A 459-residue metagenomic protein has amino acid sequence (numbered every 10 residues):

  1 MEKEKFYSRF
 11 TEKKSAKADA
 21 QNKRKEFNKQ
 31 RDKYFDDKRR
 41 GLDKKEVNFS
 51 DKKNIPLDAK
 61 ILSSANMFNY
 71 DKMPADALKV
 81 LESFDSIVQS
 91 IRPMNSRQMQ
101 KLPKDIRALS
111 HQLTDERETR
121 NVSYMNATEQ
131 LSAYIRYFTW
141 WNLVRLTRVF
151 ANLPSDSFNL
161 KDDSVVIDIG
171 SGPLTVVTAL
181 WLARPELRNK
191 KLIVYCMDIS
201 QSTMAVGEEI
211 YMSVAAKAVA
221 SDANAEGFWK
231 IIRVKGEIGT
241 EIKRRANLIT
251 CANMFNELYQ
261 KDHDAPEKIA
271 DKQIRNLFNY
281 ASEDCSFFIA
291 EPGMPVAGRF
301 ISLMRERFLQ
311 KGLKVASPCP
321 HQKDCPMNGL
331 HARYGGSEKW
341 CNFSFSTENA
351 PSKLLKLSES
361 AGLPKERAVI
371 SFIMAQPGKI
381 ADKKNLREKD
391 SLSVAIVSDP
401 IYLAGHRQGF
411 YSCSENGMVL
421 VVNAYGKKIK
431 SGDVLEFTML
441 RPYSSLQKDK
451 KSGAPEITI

Functional and structural regions predicted by a protein language model:
E4-K17, K23-R120: N-terminal auxiliary segments of SAM/dcSAM-dependent transferases
R120-D156: Class I SAM-dependent methyltransferase Rossmann-like catalytic core, especially the SAM/SAH-binding loop
P173-N189: Conserved SAM-binding loop of SAM-dependent methyltransferases across substrates and taxa, primarily the Class I
V206-K243: S-adenosyl-L-methionine
N247-E267: A short SAM/SAH-binding and catalytic strip from SAM-dependent methyltransferases
E283-E291: Conserved beta-strand signature within the Rossmann-like core of class I S-adenosyl-L-methionine
G298-S302, E306, L313-P377: Class I S-adenosyl-L-methionine
N349-I459: C-terminal lobe and adjacent flexible extensions of AdoMet/dcAdoMet transferase-like proteins
